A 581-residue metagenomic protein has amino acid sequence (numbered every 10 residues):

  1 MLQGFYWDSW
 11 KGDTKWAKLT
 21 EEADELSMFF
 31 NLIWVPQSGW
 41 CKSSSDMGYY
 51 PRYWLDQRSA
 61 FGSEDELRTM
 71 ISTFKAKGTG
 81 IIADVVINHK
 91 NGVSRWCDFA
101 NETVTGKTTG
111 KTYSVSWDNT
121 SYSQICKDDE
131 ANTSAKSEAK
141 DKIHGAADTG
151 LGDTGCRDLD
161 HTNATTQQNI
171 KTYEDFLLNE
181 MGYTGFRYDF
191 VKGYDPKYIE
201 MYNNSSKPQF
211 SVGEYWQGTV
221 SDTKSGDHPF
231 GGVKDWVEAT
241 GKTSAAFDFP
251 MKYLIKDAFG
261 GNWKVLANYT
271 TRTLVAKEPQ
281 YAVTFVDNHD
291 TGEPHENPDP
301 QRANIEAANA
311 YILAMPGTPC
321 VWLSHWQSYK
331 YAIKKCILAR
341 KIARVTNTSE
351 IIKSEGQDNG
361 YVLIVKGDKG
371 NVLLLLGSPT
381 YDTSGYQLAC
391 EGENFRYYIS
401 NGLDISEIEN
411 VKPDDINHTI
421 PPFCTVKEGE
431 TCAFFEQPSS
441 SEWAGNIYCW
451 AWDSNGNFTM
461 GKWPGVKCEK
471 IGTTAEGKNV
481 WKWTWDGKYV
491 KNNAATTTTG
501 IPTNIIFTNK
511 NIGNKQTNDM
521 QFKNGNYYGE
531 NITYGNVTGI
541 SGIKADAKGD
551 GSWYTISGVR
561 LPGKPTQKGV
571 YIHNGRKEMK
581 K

Functional and structural regions predicted by a protein language model:
M1-D153, L159, K192-G213, G218: Acidic/aromatic-lined carbohydrate-recognition and catalytic surfaces of CAZymes acting on diverse glycans
M1-K15, G152-N163, T431-Q437, S441-Y448 (+1 more regions): Boundary/entry segment of secreted carbohydrate-active catalytic domains
M1-W7, K18-S27, Q37-G39, S44-Y50 (+5 more regions): Active-site-proximal helices and loops of the catalytic beta/alpha 8
R95-Q168, W236, T240-D257, Q280-T284 (+2 more regions): Glycan-binding loop/region signatures in secreted carbohydrate-active enzymes
I420-P422, N518-V537: Extracellular beta-sheet/turn segments enriched in Thr/Pro/Gly and aliphatic residues
S440-T497, I512-Q516: Aromatic-rich carbohydrate-binding modules that target alpha-glucans
G535-S557: Residue-level detector of functionally pivotal "anchor" positions at catalytic/ligand-binding pockets or at interdomain
V570-K581: C-terminal tail/sorting-segment detector
